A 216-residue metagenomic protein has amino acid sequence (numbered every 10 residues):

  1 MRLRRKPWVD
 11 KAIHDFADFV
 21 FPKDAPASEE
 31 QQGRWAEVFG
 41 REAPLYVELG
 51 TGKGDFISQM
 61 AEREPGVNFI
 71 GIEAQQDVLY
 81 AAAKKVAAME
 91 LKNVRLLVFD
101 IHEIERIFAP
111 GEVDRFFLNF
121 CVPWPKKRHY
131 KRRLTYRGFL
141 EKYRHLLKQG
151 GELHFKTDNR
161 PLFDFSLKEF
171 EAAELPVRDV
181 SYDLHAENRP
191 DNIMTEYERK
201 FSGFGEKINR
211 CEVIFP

Functional and structural regions predicted by a protein language model:
M1-V47, D55-E62: S-adenosyl-L-methionine
L49, I72: Conserved beta-strand/loop positions that form the S-adenosyl-L-methionine
G52: Conserved glycine-rich SAM-binding loop
Q75: Conserved SAM/SAH-binding beta-strand->alpha-helix loop
K84-P110: S-adenosyl-L-methionine
T135-Q149: A short glycine-rich, Lys/Arg-flanked "PGG" loop and its adjoining helix->strand segment in the class I
G150-T157: Conserved beta-strand signature within the Rossmann-like core of class I S-adenosyl-L-methionine
S166-K168, A173-P216: Class I S-adenosyl-L-methionine
